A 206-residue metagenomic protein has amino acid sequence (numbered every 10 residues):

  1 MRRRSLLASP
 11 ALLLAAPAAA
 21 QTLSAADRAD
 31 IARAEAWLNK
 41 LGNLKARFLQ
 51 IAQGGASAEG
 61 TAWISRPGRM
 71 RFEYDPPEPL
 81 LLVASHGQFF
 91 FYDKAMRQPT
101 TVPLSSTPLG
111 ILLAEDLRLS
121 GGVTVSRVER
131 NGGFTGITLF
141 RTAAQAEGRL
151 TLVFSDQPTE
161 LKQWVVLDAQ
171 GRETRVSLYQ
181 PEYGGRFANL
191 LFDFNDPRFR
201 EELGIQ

Functional and structural regions predicted by a protein language model:
R2-L7: N-terminal export leaders
A15-P17: N-terminal signal peptide c-region/cleavage motif recognized by signal peptidases
A36-Q53: A short, Trp-centered hydrophobic/proline-enriched beta-strand micro-motif
L38, P108-S120: Short, solvent-exposed helix-to-loop capping segments enriched in aromatics
G42-L44, A58-G60, R66-G68, E78 (+5 more regions): Envelope-exposed proteins and targeting segments
E59-I111, T174-R175, Q180: An acidic-aromatic
S120-Q206: Gly/Pro-enriched, hydrophobic low-complexity segments that function as extracytoplasmic propeptides/linkers
